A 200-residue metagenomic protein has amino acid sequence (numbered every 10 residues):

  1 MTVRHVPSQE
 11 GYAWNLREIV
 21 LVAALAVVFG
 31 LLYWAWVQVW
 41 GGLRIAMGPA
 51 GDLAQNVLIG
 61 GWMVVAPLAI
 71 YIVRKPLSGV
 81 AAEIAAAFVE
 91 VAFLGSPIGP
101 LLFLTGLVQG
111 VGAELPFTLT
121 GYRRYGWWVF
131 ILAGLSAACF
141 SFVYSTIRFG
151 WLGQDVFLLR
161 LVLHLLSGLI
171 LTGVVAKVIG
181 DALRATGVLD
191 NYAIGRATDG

Functional and structural regions predicted by a protein language model:
T2-A69: Hydrophobic transmembrane alpha-helices
T2-E10, A50-A54, R74-A81, F103-T120: Hydrophobic alpha-helical transmembrane segments
V3, E18-A26, L104-T146: Short helix-perturbing small/polar motifs within transmembrane alpha-helices
I19-A23, G60, V64, P76-I84 (+3 more regions): Hydrophobic alpha-helical transmembrane segments
A26-W34, I84-F93, L135-S145: Aromatic-anchored segments of alpha-helical transmembrane domains
A35-G42, V89-S96, T146-L152: Transmembrane helix-loop junctions in multi-pass membrane proteins
I45-G48, R123-G200: Membrane-embedded alpha-helical hairpins and interfacial helices in multi-pass inner-membrane proteins
A86-A113, R148: Interfacial aromatic-anchored transmembrane helix boundaries in multi-pass membrane proteins
